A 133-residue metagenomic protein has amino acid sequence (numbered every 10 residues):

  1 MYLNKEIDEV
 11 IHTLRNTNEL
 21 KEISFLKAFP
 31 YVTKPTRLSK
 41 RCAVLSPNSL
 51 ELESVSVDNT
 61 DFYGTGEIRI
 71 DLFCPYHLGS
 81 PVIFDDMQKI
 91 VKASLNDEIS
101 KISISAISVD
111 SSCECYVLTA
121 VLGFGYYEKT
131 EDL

Functional and structural regions predicted by a protein language model:
M1-S56, L78-D85: Small/polar-rich, solvent-exposed N-terminal microdomains that initiate assembly or binding
M1-T13, T36, L50-Y63, I99-L133: Short, charged interaction patches at domain edges and termini
L20-E22, L95-K101: Structural alpha-beta junctions
C42, C74, C113-C115: Generic recognition of cysteine residues
C42-A43, I68, A120: A broad, low-specificity signal marking well-ordered, structured residues that form hydrophobic/aromatic
N48-S49, Y63-C74: Active-site-adjacent structural patch at catalytic or cofactor/ligand-binding sites
L72-Y76, F124-Y126: Short beta-strand-to-loop capping motifs
H77-D97: Short, hydrophobic/π-rich interface segment
